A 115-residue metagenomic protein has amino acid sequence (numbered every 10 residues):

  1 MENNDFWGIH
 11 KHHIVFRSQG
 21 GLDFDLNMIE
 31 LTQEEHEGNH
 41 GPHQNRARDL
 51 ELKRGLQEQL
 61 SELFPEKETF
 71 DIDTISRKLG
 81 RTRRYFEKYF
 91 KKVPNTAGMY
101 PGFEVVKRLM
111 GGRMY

Functional and structural regions predicted by a protein language model:
M1-H10, T32-E35: Short cysteine-rich loop/turn motifs with clustered Cys
V15-M28: Short linker/helix segments within small regulatory modules
M28-E51: Short Cys/His-centered divalent metal-binding micro-motifs
L52-F70: Short, amphipathic alpha-helical "recognition" segments used to contact nucleic acids or chromatin
T74-S76: Short alpha-helical "recognition helix" segments of helix-turn-helix
F86-E87: Helix-turn-helix DNA-binding helix
K91-Y115: Short Lys/Arg-enriched helix C-cap and helix-to-coil transition segments that create basic nucleic-acid-contact patches
